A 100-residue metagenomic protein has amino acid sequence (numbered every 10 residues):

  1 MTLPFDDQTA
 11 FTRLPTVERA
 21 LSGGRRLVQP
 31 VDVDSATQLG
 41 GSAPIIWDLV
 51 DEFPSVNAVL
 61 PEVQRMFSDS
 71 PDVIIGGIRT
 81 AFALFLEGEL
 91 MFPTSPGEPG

Functional and structural regions predicted by a protein language model:
M1-D32: Long, low-complexity, charged/polar intrinsically disordered regions in eukaryotic proteins
D32-G100: Long, charge-rich, low-complexity alpha-helical segments
